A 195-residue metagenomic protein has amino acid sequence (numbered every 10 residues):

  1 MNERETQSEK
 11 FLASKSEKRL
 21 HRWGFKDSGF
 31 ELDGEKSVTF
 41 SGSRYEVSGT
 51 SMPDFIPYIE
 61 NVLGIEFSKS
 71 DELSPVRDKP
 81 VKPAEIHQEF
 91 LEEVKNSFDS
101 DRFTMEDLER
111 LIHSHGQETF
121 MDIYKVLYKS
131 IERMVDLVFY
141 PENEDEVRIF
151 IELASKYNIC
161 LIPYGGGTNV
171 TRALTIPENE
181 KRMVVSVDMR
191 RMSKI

Functional and structural regions predicted by a protein language model:
M1-I195: Noncatalytic alpha-helical scaffold of FAD-dependent oxidoreductases
